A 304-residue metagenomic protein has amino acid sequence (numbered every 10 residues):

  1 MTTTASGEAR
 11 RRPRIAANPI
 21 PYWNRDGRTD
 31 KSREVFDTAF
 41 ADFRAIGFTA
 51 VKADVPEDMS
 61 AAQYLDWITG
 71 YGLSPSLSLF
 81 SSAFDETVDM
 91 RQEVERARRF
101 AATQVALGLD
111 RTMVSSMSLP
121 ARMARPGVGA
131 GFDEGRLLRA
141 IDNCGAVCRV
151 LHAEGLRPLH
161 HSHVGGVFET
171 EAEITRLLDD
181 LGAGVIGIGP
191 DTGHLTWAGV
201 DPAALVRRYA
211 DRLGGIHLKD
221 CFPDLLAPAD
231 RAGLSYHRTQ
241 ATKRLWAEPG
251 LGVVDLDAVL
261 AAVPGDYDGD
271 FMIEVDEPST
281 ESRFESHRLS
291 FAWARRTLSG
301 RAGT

Functional and structural regions predicted by a protein language model:
M1-D110, E134, G187, A261 (+1 more regions): N-terminal pre-domain/capping segments
I20-Y22, D54-P56, F80-D85, M117-L119 (+4 more regions): Active-site beta-loop-alpha junctions enriched in small/polar residues
D30-E34, S118-M123, L226-T239: Short, flexible, mixed-charge acidic loops at enzyme active sites
V51, D142-P249, V253, R301-A302: Acidic/histidine-rich catalytic cores of soluble enzymes
W67-S82, A140-H152, D180-L181, V254-V259: Alpha-helix-loop-beta-strand connector modules within alpha/beta enzyme cores
M90-I188, E285: Active-site acidic/histidine proton-transfer and metal-coordination neighborhood in alpha/beta enzyme cores
M272-R283: A short, acidic, flexible beta-alpha connecting loop/helix-capping segment that sits on the rim of active
